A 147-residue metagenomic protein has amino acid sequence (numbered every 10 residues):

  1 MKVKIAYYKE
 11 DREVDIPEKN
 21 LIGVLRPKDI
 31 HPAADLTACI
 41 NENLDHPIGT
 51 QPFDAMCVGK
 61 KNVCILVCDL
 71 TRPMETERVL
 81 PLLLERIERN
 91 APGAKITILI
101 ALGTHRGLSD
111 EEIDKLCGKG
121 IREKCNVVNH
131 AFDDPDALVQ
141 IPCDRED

Functional and structural regions predicted by a protein language model:
M1-N43: N-terminal amphipathic/basic leader segments beginning at the initiator methionine
K28-P32, L36, T71-V79, H105-L108: Catalytic cores of large soluble enzymes that bind and process phosphate-bearing ligands
I48-C64, R89-G93: Glycine-rich phosphate/diphosphate-binding loops that line cofactor/substrate pockets in enzymes
I48-Q51, L82-E85, D144-D147: Short alpha-helical segments and helix-capping/turn motifs at coil-helix boundaries
N62-P73, T97-G103: Short glycine-rich or small-residue beta-strand-to-loop segments that form or flank ligand, phosphate, metal/Fe-S
P73-G93: Histidine-anchored nucleotide/phosphate-binding helix
E88-R89, G93-G107: Auxiliary alpha/beta "docking" domains used to position bulky ligands
L108-D147: An acidic, phosphate/nucleotide-engaging active-site surface
